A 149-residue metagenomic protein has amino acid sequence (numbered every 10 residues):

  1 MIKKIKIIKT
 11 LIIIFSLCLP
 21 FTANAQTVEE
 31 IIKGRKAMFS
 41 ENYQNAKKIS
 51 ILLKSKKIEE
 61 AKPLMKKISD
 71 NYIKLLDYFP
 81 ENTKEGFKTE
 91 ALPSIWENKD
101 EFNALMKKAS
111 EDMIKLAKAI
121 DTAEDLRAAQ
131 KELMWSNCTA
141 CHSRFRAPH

Functional and structural regions predicted by a protein language model:
M1, A25-Q26: Absolute protein N-terminus
I2-I12: Bacterial N-terminal signal peptides that target proteins for export
I12-I13, A23: Cleavable N-terminal signal peptides
L19-A25: Sec/Tat signal peptide C-region and signal peptidase I cleavage site
E29-H149: Sequence context surrounding c-type heme c attachment/ligation sites in exported
